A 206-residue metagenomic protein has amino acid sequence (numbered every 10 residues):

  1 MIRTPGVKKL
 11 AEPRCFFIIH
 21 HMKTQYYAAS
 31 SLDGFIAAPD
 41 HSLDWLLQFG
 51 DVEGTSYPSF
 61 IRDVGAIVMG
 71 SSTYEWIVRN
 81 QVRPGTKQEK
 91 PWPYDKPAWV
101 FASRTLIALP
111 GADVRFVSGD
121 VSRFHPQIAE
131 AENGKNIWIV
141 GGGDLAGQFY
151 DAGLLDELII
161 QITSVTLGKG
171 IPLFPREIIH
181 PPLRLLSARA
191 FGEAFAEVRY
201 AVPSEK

Functional and structural regions predicted by a protein language model:
T4-C15: Positively charged N-terminal leader segments that act as targeting/secretion signals
R14-K206: Enzymes that bind and transform nitrogen-containing heteroaromatic metabolites
